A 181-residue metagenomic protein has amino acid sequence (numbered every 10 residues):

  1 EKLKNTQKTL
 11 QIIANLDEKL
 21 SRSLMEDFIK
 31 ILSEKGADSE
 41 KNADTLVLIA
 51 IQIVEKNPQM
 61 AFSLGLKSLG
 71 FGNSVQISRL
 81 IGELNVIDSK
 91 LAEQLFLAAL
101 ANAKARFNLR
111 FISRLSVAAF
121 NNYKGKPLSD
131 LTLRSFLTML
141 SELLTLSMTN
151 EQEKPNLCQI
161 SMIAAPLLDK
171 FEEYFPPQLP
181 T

Functional and structural regions predicted by a protein language model:
E1-T181: Non-catalytic all-alpha helical scaffold/repeat segments
